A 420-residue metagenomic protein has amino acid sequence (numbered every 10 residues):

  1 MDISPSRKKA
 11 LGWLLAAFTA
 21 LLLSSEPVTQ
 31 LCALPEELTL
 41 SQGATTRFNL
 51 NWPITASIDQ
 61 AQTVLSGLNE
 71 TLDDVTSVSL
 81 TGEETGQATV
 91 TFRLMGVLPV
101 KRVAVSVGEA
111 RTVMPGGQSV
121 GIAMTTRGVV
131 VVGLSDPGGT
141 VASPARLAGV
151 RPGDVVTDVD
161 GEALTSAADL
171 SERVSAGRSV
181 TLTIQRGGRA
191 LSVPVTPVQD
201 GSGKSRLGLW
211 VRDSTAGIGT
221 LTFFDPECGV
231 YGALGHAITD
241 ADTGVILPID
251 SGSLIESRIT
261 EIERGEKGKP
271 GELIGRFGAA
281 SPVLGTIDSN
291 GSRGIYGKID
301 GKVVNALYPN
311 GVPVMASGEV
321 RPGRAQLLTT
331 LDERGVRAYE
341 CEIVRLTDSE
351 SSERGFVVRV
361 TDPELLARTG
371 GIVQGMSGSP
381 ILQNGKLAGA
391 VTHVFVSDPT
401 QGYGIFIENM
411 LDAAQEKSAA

Functional and structural regions predicted by a protein language model:
M1-L50, V90, L221, G244 (+2 more regions): Gram-positive cell-envelope targeting signals
W13, L21, S25, E36 (+2 more regions): Interdomain regulatory linker/hinge segments that flank or connect interaction modules in polarity/junction/synaptic
Q62-L72, A145-A167, I381-N384, A388-G389 (+1 more regions): Conserved PDZ fold ligand-binding element
L72-E83, D158-R189, D398-T400, I405-E408: PDZ domains, with a preference for the canonical peptide-binding region formed by the helix
F92-G96, V100-G108, S171-L209: PDZ-domain C-terminal substructure recognizer with occasional recognition of PDZ-binding tails
G121, T125-G149: PDZ/PDZ-like groove recognition
V141-V155, E172-R173, G371-G375: A short glycine-leucine-enriched loop at secondary-structure breakpoints that most characteristically corresponds
Q199-G370, Q374, Q383-N384, T392 (+1 more regions): Serine endopeptidase catalytic core focused on the charge-relay Asp
